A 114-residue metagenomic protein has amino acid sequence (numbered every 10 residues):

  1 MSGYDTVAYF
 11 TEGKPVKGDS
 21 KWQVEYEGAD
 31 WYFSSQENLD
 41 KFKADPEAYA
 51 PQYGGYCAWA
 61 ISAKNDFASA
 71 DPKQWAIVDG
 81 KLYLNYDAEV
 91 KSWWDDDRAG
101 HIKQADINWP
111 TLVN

Functional and structural regions predicted by a protein language model:
M1-N114: Charged, low-complexity intrinsically disordered segments
